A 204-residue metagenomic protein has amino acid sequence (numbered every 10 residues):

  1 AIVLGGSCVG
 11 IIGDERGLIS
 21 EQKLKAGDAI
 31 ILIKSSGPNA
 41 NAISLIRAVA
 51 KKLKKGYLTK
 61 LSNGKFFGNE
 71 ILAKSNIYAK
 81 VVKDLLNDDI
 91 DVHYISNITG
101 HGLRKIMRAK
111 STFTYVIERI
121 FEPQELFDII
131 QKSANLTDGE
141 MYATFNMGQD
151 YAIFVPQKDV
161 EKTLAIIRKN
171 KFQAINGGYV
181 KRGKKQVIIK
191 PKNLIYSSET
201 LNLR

Functional and structural regions predicted by a protein language model:
A1-L4, N63-E70, N76-R204: Glycine-/charge-enriched secondary-structure boundary and capping motifs
A1-S44, Y179, K190-K192: Glycine-rich anion-binding loops of enzyme active sites
R16, S20, Y57, I117: Phosphate-handling active-site elements
E21, P38, L53, S111-T112 (+1 more regions): Amphipathic, positively biased hydrophobic alpha-helical segments used for protein targeting and membrane insertion
Q22-K25, K52, N87-D91: Secondary-structure boundary elements
I30-P38, A42, K55, I95-K105: A structural signal for small-residue-enriched, beta-sheet-centric alpha/beta enzyme cores and oligomeric scaffold folds
P38-K83: Glycine-rich, acidic
